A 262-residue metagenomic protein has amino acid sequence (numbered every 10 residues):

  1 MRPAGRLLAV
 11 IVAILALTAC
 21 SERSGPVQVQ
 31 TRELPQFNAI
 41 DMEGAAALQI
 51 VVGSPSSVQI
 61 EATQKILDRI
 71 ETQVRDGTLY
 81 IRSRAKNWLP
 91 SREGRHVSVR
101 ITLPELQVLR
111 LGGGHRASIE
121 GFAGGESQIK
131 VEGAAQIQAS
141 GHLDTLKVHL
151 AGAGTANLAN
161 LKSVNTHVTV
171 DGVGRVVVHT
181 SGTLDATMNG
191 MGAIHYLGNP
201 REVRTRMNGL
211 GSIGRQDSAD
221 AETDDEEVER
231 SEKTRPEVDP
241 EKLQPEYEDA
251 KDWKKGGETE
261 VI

Functional and structural regions predicted by a protein language model:
M1-R2: N-terminal hydrophobic targeting signals that begin at the initiator methionine
G5-L67, Y80-T102, A117, G211-I262: Short acidic/polar N-terminal linker immediately downstream of export determinants
T31, F37-I50, V97-E227, E232 (+1 more regions): Extended, compositionally simple hydrophobic/Ser/Thr-rich segments that build repetitive fibrous architectures
I70-D76: Solvent-exposed adhesion/ligand-recognition segments of exported proteins
T78-I81, V108: Short helix C-cap/helix-to-loop transition motifs enriched in small/turn-promoting residues
